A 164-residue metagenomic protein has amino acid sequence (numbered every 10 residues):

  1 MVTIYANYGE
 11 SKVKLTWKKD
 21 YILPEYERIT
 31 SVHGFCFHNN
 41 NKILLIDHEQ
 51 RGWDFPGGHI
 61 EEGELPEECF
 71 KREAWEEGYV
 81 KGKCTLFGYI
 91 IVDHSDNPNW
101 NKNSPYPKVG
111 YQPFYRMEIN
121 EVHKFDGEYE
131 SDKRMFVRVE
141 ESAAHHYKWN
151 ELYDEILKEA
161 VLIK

Functional and structural regions predicted by a protein language model:
M1-H33: Acidic, metal-coordinating catalytic segment for phosphate/diphosphate chemistry, firing primarily on the Nudix
N7-G9, H38, H48, N101: Acidic surface patches and DE-rich sequence motifs
H33, K42, K133: Conserved beta-strand and immediately adjacent loop positions that scaffold enzyme active sites
C36-N39, M117: Active-site beta-strand termini and strand-to-loop segments that position acidic
H38-E76: Conserved Nudix-box catalytic region and its N-terminal flanking loop in Nudix hydrolases and closely related
G82, V92-H123: Active-site-adjacent beta-strand/loop module that shapes the phosphate/pyrophosphate-binding cleft
Q112-E118, F125-I156: NUDIX/MutT-family hydrolases
